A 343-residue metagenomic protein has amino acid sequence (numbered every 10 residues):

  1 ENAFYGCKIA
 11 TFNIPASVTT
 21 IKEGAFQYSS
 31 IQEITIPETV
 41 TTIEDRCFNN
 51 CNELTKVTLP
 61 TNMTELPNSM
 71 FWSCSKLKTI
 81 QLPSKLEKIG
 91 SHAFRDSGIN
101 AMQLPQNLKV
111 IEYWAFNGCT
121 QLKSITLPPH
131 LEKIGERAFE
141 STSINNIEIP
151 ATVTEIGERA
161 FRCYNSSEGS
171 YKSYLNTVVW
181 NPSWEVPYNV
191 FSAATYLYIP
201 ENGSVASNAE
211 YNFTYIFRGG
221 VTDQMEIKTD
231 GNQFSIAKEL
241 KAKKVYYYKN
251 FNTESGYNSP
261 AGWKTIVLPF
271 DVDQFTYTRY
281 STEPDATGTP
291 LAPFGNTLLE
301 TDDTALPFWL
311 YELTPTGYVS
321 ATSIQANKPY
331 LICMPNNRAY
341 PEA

Functional and structural regions predicted by a protein language model:
E1, K22, K88, D96 (+10 more regions): Intrinsically disordered, low-complexity segments enriched in small/polar residues
E1-Y5, K22-A25, E44-N49, P67-W72 (+4 more regions): Consensus positions within tandem repeat domains that build extended binding/scaffold surfaces
C7-T20, S29-T42, N52-E65, S75-K88 (+5 more regions): Structural signature of tandem-repeat unit edges
N49, N117, R162-C163, N327-P335: Extracellular/lumenal glycan-associated surfaces
R159-R162, F191: Predominantly extracellular/luminal carbohydrate-interaction, adhesion, and secreted-enzyme modules that are
N189-S192, E210: A structural signal for leucine-rich repeat
N202-A343: N-terminal exported-region signature
